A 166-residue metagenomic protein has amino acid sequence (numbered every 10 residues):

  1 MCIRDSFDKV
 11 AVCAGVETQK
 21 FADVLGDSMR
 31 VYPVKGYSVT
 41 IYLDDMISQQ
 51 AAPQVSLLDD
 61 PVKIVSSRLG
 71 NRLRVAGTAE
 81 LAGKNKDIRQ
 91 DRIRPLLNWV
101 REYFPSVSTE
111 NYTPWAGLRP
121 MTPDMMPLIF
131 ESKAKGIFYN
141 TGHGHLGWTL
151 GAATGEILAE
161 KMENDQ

Functional and structural regions predicted by a protein language model:
M1: Sequence context surrounding c-type heme c attachment/ligation sites in exported
R4-K133: Active-site substrate-recognition segment that forms the wall of the catalytic cavity or substrate channel
L128-Q166: C-terminal lid/capping helical subdomain adjacent to the catalytic/cofactor pocket in oxidative enzymes
